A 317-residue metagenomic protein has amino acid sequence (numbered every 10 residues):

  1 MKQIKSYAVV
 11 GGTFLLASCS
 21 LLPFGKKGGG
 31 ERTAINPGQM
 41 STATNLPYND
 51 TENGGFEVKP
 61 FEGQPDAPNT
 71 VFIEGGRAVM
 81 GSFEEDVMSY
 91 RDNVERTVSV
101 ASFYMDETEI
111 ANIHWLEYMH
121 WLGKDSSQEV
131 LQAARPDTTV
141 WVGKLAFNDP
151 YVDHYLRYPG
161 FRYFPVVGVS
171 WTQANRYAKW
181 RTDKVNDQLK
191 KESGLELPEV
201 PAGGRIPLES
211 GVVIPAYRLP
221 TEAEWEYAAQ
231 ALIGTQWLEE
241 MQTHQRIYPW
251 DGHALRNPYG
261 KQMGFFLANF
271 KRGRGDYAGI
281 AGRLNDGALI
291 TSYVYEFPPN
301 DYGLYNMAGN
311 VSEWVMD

Functional and structural regions predicted by a protein language model:
K2-A8: Bacterial N-terminal signal peptides that target proteins for export
V9, P60-G63, P68, M88 (+5 more regions): Generic marker of residues within folded, mature protein domains
A17-S18: C-terminal motif of bacterial Sec signal peptides marking the signal peptidase cleavage site
L21-K27: Short, aromatic- and cysteine-enriched interfacial helices/patches that mediate contacts at lipid membranes
G29-D50, F72, V79, E84 (+2 more regions): Functional-site microenvironments in short loops/helix caps that host divalent-cation chemistry
D50-D66, A202-P207: A short, compositionally biased domain-edge/stem linker segment
F61-F147, P165-V185, G309: A short glycine-rich, aromatic-capped structural motif
